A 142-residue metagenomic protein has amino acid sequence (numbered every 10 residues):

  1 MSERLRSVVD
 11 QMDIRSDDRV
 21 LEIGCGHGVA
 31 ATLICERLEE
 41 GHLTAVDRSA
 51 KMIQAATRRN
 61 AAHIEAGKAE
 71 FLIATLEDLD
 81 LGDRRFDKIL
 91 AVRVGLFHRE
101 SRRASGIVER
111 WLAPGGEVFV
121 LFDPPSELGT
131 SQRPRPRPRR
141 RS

Functional and structural regions predicted by a protein language model:
M1-V9, P134-R137: Conserved SAM-binding loop and adjacent beta-strand
D10-R15, E36: Glycine-rich helix-loop-beta junction characteristic of Rossmann-like nucleotide cofactor-binding loops
D18, G41, G116: Glycine-centered, small-residue-biased loops immediately flanking beta-strands in adenine/cofactor-binding cores
L21-D78: Class I SAM-dependent methyltransferase SAM/SAH-binding core
E77-I89: A short acidic, Gly/Pro-enriched loop at the edge of an enzyme's catalytic core that lines a small-molecule cofactor
K88-S101: A short SAM/SAH-binding and catalytic strip from SAM-dependent methyltransferases
R102-E117: A short glycine-rich, Lys/Arg-flanked "PGG" loop and its adjoining helix->strand segment in the class I
E117-S142: Conserved class I S-adenosyl-L-methionine
